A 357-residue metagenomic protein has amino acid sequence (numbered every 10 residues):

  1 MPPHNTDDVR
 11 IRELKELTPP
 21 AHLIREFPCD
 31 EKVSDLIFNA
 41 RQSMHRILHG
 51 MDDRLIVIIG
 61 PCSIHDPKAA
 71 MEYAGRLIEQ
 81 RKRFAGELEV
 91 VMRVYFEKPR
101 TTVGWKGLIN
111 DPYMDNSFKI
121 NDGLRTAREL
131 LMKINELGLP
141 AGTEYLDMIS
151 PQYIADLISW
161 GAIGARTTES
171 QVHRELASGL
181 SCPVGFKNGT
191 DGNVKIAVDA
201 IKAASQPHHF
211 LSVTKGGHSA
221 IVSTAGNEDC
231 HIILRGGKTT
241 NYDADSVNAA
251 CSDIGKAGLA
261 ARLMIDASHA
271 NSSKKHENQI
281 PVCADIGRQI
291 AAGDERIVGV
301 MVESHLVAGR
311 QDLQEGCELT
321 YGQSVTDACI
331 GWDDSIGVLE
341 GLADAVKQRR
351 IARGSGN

Functional and structural regions predicted by a protein language model:
P2-T6, E87-Y242, S246-V247, H269-A270 (+8 more regions): Active-site-facing alpha/beta catalytic cores
R10-L48: N- or domain-start disorder-to-order transition segments that initiate the globular core
P19-P28, T224-G236, L319, Q323: Gly-rich Lys/Arg/Thr-decorated short loops/hinges at beta-loop-alpha junctions or inter-strand turns that position
L48-M51, I78-A85, L131-G138, S223-T224 (+1 more regions): Acidic (Asp/Glu)-rich catalytic clusters
I56-A69, D327: Conserved phosphate/anionic-ligand binding catalytic regions in large, soluble enzymes, centered on
G60, I265, G331: Conserved, mostly hydrophobic/aromatic
P67-E79, T102-I109: Glycine-rich loop at the start of a catalytic domain that most often binds anionic cofactors/ligands
H305-R350: Internal helix-turn-beta structural module
